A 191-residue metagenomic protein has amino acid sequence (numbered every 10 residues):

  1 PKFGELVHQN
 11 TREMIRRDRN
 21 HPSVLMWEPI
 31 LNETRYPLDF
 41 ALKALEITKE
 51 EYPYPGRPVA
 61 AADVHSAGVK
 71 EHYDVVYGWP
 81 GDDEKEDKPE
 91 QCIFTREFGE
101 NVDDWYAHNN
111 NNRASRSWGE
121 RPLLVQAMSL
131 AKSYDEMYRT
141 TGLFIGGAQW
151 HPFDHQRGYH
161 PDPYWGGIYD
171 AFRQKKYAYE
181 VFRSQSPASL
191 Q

Functional and structural regions predicted by a protein language model:
P1-V181: Substrate-binding/catalytic cleft of secreted carbohydrate-active enzymes, primarily glycoside hydrolases
V181-Q191: Surface beta-strand/loop "capping" patches
